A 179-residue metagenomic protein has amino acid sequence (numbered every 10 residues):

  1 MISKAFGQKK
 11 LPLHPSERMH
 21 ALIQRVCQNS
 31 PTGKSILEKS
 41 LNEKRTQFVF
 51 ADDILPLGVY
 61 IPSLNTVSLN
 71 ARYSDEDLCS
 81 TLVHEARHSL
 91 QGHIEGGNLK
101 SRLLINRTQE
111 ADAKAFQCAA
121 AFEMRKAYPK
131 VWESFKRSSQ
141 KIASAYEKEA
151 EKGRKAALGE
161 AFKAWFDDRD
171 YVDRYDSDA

Functional and structural regions predicted by a protein language model:
M1-V49: A metal-dependent hydrolase signature that marks the N-terminal structural subdomain at the beginning of catalytic folds
E38-S68, Y73-E76: Catalytic zinc-binding patch centered on the HExxH motif and its immediate surroundings that defines zinc-dependent
S68, S89, K114-A115: Structural recognition of the beta-strand scaffold that forms the well-ordered cores of secreted hydrolase catalytic
A71-V83, R102-E110, K155: Solvent-exposed, acidic/flexible segments
S80-H93: Active-site recognition of the HExxH zinc-binding catalytic motif
L90-L103: Substrate-binding clefts and substrate-entry loops adjacent to catalytic sites of polymer-processing enzymes acting on
S101-K136: Post-HExxH zinc-binding segment in Zn-dependent metallohydrolases
E123-A179: Long, well-structured alpha-helical subdomains associated with metal-dependent extracellular/ecto-lumenal hydrolases
